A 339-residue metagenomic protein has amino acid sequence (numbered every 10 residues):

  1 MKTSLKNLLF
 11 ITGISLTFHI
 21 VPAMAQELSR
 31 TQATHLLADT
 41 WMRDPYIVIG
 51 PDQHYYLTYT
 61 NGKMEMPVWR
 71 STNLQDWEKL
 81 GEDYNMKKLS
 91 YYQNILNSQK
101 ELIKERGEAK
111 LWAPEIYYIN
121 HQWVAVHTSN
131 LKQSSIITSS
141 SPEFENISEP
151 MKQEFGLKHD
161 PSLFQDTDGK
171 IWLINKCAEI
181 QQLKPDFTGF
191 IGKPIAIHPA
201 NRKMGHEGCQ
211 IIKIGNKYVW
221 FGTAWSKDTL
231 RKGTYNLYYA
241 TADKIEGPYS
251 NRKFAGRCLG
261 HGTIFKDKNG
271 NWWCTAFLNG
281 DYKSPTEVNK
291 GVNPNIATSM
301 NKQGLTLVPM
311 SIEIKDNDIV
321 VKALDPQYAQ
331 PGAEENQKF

Functional and structural regions predicted by a protein language model:
M1-N7: Positively charged n-region of N-terminal signal peptides that target proteins for export
L8-H19: Bacterial N-terminal signal peptides
A25-F339: Carbohydrate-active catalytic/glycan-binding domains of CAZyme proteins, especially the secreted or lumenal ectodomains
